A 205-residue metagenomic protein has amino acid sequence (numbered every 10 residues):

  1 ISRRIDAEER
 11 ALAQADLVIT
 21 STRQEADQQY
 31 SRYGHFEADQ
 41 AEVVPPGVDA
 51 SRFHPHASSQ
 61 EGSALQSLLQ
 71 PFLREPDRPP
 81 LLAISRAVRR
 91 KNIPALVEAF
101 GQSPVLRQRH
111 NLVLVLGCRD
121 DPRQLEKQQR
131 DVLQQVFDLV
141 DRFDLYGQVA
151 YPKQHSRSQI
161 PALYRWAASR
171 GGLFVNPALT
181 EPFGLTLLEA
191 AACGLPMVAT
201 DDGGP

Functional and structural regions predicted by a protein language model:
I1-P205: Catalytic cores of nucleotide-sugar-dependent glycosyltransferases that transfer UDP/GDP/TDP-activated
